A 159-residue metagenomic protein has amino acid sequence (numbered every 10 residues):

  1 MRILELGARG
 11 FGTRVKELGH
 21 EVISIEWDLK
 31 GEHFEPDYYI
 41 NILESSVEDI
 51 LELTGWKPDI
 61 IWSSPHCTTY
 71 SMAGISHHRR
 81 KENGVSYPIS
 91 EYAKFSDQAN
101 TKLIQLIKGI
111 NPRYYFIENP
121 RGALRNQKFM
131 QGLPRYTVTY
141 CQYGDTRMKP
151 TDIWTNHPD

Functional and structural regions predicted by a protein language model:
M1-D159: Conserved active-site and SAM-binding loop architecture of S-adenosyl-L-methionine-dependent nucleic-acid
